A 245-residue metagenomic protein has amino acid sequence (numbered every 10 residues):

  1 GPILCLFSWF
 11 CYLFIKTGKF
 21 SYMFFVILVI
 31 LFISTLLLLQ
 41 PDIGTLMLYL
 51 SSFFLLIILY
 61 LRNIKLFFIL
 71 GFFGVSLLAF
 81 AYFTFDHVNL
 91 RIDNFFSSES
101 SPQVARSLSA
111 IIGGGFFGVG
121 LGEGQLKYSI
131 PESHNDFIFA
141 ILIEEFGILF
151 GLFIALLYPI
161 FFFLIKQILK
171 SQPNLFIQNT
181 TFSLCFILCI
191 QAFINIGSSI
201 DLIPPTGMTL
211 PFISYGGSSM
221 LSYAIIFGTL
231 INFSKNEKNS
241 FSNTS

Functional and structural regions predicted by a protein language model:
G1-C11, V29, T45-L56, F73 (+1 more regions): Hydrophobic core segments of transmembrane alpha-helices in multi-pass, intramembrane catalytic enzymes
F7-S21: Membrane-interface transmembrane helices that cradle and orient dolichyl/undecaprenyl
G18-L39, I43-F83: Hydrophobic alpha-helical segments of polytopic membrane proteins
S51-L66, L126-F150, G207-A224: Interfacial segments of multi-pass membrane proteins
L66-L152, F176: Hydrophobic, glycine- and aromatic-enriched re-entrant/interface helices and adjoining loop segments
E145-I165: Hydrophobic alpha-helical transmembrane segments
I168-G207, I213: Loop-to-helix entry and N-terminal half of a specific, functionally important transmembrane alpha helix in multi-pass
N195-S245: A juxtamembrane structural motif centered on a specific transmembrane helix
